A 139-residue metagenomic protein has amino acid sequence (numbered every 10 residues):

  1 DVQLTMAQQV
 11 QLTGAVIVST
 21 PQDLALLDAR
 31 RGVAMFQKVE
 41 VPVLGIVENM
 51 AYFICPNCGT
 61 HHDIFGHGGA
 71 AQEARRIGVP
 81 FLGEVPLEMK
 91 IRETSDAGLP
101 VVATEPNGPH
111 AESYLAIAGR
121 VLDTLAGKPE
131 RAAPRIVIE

Functional and structural regions predicted by a protein language model:
D1-A97: Conserved catalytic-core segment of NTP-binding enzymes
L44, P106, P129-A132: Residue-level detector of alpha-helical recognition elements and their boundaries
G69, P109-E112, A116: Generic recognition of short, well-ordered alpha-helical interface segments
A97-E112: C-terminal boundary of histidine-terminating zinc-finger modules
V101, R120-V121: Short, charged/polar low-complexity linear motifs in solvent-exposed/disordered segments
A116-R120, P129-E139: A short, charged, Gly/Pro-tolerant segment at domain boundaries
T124: Phosphate/oxyanion-binding loops and surfaces in catalytic or ligand/nucleic-acid-binding neighborhoods
